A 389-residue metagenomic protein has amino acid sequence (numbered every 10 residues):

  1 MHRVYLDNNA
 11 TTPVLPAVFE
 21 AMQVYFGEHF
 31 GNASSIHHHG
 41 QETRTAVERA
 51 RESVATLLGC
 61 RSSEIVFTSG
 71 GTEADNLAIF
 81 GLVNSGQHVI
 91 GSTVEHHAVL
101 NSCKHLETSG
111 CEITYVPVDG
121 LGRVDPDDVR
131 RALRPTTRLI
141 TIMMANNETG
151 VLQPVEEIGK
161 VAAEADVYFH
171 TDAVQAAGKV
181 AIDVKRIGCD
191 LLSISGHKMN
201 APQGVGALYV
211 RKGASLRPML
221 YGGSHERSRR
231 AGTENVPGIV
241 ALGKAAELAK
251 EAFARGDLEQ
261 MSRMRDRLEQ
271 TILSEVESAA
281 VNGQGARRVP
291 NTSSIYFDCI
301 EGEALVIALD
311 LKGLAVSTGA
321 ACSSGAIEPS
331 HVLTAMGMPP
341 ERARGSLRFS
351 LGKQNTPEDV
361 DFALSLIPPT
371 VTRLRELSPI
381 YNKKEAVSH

Functional and structural regions predicted by a protein language model:
M1-H389: Pyridoxal 5′-phosphate
